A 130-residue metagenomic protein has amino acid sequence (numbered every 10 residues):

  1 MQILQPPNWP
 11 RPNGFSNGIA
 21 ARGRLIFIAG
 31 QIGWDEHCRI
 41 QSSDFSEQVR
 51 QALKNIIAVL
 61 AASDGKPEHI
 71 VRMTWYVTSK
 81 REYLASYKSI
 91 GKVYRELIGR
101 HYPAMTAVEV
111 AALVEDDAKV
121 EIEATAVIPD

Functional and structural regions predicted by a protein language model:
M1-V71, V77-D130: N-terminal presequence-like segments and the immediate start of the first folded domain
